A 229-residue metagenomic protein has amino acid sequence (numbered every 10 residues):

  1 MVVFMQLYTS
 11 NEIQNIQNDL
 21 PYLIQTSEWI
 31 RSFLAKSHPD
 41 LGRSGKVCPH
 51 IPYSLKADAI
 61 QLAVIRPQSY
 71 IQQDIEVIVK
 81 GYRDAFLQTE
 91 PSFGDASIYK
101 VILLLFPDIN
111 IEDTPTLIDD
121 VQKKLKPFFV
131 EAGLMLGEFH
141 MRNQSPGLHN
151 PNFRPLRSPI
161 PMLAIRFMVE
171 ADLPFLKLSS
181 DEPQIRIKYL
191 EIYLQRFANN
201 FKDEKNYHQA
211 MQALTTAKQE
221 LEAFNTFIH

Functional and structural regions predicted by a protein language model:
F4-Q68, Q72: SEC14/CRAL-TRIO lipid-binding/transfer domains and related phosphoinositide-recognition modules that form deep
S32, V77-K80, D84, Q88 (+6 more regions): Charged/polar, solvent-exposed surface patches and flexible loops
H50-F106: A glycine-rich, hydrophobic loop/mini-helix early in the fold
A96-L103, D108-F139, S145-S158: Non-transmembrane, aqueous-exposed alpha-helical and coiled segments at domain scale
M141-Q144, M168-E170: Short acidic/polar capping segments at secondary-structure boundaries
N152-H229: A cross-taxonomic marker for long C-terminal extensions/tails that follow the last structured domain
